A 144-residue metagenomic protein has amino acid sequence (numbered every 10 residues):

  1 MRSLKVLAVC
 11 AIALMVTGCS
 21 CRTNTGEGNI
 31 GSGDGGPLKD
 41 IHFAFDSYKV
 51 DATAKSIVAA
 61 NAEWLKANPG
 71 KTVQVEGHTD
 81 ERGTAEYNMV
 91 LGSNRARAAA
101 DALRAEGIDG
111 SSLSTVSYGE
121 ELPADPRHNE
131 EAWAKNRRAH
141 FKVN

Functional and structural regions predicted by a protein language model:
M1-C19: Sec-dependent bacterial lipoprotein signal peptides
T17, E63, A100-R104: Core alpha-helical elements of the protein kinase catalytic domain, predominantly the helix directly N-terminal
G18-T72: Periplasmic peptidoglycan-binding/tethering modules of Gram-negative envelope proteins
T53-A60, E86, V90, N94-A98 (+1 more regions): Extracytoplasmic/secreted proteins, especially bacterial periplasmic and envelope-associated proteins
G70-H78, S93-A124, R137-N144: A non-catalytic structural micro-motif
T79-T84: Surface-exposed aromatic
P126-N129: Short beta-alpha junctions and helix-cap segments that line functional grooves
E131-K135: A generic structural micro-feature
